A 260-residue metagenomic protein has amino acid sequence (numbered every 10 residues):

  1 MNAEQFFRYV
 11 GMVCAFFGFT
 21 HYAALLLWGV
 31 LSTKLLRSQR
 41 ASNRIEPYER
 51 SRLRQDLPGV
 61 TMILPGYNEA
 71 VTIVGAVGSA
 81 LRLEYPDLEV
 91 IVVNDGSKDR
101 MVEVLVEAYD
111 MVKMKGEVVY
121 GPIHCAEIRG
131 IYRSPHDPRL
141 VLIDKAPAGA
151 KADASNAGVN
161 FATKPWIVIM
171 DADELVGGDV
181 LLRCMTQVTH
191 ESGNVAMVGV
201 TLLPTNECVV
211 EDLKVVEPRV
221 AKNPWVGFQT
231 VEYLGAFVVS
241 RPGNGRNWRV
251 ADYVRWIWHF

Functional and structural regions predicted by a protein language model:
M1-D56, R241: N-terminal membrane-anchoring/stem segments of glycan-assembly enzymes
L25, M114-D137, V141-D144, A150-A154 (+2 more regions): Long helical/loop segments within the catalytic core of UDP-sugar-dependent glycosyltransferases, especially the large
R44-P47, E69-R82, E103, D153: Short, well-formed alpha-helical segments that are part of the catalytic scaffolds of diverse glycosyltransferases
P58-T61, E89: Cell-envelope/extracellular polymer assembly enzymes that use nucleotide-activated donors
V74-G75, D99-A108, I128-G130, D179: Acidic helix N-cap motif at the loop->helix transition within catalytic regions of sugar-transfer enzymes
G78-D87, E107-K115, E191: Short, acidic, metal-binding catalytic loop of nucleotide-sugar glycosyltransferases
N94-M114, P147: A conserved acidic beta->alpha catalytic loop
I167: Short aromatic/hydrophobic "clamp" motif used to bind/position activated sugar donors
